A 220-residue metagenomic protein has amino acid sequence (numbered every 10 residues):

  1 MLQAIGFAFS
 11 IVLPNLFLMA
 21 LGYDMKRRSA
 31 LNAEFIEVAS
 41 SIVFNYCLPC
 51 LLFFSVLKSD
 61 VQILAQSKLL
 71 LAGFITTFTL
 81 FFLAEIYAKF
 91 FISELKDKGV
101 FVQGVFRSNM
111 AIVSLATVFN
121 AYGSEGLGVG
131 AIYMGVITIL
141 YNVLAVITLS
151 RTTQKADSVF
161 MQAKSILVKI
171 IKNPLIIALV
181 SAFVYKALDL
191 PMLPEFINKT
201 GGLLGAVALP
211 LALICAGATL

Functional and structural regions predicted by a protein language model:
M1-L220: Alpha-helical transmembrane segments of multi-pass small-molecule/ion transporters
